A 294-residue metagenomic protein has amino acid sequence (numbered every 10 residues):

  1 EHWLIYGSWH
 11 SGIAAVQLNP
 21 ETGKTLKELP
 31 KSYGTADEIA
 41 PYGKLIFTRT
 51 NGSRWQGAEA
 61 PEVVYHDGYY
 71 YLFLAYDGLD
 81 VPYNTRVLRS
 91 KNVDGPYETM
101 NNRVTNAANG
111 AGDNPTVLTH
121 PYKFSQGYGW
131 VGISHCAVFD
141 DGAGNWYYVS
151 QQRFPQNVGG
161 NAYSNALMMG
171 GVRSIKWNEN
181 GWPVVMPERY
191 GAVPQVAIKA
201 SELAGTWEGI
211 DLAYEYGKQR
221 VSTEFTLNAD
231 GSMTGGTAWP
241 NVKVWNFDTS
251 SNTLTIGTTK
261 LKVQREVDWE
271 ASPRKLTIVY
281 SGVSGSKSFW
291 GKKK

Functional and structural regions predicted by a protein language model:
E1-K294: Carbohydrate-active catalytic/glycan-binding domains of CAZyme proteins, especially the secreted or lumenal ectodomains
